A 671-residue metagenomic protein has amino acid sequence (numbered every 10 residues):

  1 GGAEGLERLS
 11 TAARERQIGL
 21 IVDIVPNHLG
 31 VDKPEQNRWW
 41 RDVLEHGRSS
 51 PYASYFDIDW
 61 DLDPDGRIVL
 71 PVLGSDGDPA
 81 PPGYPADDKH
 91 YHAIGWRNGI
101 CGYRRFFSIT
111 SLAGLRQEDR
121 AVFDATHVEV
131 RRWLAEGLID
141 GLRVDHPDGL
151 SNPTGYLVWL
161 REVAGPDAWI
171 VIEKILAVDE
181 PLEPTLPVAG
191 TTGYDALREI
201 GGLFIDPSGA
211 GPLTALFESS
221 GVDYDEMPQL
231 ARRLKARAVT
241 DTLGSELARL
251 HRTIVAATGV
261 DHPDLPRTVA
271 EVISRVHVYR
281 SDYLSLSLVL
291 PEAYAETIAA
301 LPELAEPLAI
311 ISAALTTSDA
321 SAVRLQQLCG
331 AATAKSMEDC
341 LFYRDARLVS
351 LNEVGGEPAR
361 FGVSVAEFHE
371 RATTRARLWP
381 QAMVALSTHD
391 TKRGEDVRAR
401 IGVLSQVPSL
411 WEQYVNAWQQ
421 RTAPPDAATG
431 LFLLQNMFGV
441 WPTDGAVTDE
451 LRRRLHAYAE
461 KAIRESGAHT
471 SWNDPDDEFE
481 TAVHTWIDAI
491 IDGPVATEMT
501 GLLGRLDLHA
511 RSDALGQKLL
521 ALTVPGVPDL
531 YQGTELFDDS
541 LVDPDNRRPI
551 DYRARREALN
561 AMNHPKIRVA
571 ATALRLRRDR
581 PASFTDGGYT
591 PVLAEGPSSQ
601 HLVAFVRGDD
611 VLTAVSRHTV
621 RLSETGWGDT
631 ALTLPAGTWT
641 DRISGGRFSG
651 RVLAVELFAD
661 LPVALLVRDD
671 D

Functional and structural regions predicted by a protein language model:
G1, E7, T11, D87-D88 (+8 more regions): Carbohydrate-interacting/catalytic domains
G1-E4, V43-I58, I100-I109: Aromatic- and acidic-residue-enriched carbohydrate-binding clefts of CAZyme catalytic domains
G1-I21, V31-D42, H46: Nucleic acid-processing catalytic cores of prokaryotic defense/repair systems
G19-I21, I139-R143, W169-V171: Structural preference for beta-strand elements that scaffold enzyme active sites
L20, I24, S49-H90: Long, basic N-terminal domains or extensions that often function in RNA/ssDNA interaction or organelle/cellular
I24-D32, H146-L150, E173-V178, T534: Short, solvent-exposed turn/loop segments enriched in Gly/Ser/Thr/Pro and often Arg
H28-W60, T185-Y194, R547: Aromatic- and acidic-residue-enriched segments that line the glycan-binding/catalytic groove of carbohydrate-active
Q117, V144-H146: Short glycine-centered, acidic/aromatic-flanked micro-motifs in structured strand/loop junctions that mark active-site
